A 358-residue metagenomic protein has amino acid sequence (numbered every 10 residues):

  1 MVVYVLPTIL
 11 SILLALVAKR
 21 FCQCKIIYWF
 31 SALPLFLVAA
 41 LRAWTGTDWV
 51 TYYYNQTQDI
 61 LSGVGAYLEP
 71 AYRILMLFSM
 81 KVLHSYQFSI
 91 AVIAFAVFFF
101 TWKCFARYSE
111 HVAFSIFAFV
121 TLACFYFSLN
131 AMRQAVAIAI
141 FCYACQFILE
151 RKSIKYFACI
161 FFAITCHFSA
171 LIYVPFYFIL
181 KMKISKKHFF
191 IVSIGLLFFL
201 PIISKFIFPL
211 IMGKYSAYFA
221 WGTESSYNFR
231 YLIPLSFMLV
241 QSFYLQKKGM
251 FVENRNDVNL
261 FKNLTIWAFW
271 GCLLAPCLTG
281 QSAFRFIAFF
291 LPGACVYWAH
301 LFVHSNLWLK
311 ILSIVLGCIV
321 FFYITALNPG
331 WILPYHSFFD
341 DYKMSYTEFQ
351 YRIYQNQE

Functional and structural regions predicted by a protein language model:
A18-K19, K25-I90, I324-E358: TM-lumen/periplasm interface segments of multi-pass membrane proteins, especially the first transmembrane helix
Q23, I27-W29, W102-L122: Transmembrane-helix signature of polytopic, membrane-embedded enzymes that assemble or transfer cell-envelope glycans
T45, V50-Y54, D59-I60, A66 (+3 more regions): Alpha-helical transmembrane segments and terminal signal-anchor/GPI-anchor hydrophobic tails, characterized by long
M76-M80, S89-F100, A137, A294: Transmembrane alpha-helices of multi-pass, membrane-embedded glycan-processing enzymes that use lipid-linked
C124-Y126, K155-I179, C272-L273: Membrane-interface alpha helices of multi-pass inner-membrane proteins
L129-A135: Short acidic/glycine- and proline-prone juxtamembrane loop motifs at membrane-interface regions of multi-pass membrane
F141-I154: Membrane-interface transmembrane helices that cradle and orient dolichyl/undecaprenyl
I194, N306-I324: Signature aromatic-anchored transmembrane alpha helix within multi-pass, membrane-resident enzymes that catalyze glycan
